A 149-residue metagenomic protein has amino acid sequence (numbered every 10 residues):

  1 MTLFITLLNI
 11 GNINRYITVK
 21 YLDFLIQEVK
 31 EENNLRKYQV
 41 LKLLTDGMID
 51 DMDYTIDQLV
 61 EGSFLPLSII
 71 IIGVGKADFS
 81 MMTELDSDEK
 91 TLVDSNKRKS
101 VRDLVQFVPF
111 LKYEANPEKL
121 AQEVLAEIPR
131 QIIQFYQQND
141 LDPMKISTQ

Functional and structural regions predicted by a protein language model:
M1-Q149: Acidic, low-complexity intrinsically disordered regions
